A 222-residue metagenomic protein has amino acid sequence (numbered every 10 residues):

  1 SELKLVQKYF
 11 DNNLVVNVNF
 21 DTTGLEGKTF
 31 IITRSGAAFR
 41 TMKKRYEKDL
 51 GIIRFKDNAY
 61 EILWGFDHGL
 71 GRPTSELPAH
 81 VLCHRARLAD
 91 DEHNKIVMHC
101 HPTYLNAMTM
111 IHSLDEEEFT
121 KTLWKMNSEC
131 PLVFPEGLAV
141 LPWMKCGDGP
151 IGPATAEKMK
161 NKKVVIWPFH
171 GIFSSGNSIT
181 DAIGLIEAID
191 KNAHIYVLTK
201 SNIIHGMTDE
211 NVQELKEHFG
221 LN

Functional and structural regions predicted by a protein language model:
S1-N222: Glycine-rich flexible loops
